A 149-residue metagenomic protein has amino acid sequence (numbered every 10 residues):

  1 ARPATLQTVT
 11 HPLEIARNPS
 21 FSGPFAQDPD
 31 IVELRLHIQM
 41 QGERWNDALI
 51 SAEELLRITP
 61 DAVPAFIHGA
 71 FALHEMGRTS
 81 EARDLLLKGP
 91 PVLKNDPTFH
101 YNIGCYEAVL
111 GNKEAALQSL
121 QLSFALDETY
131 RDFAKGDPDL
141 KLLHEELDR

Functional and structural regions predicted by a protein language model:
R2-V9, W45, T79, K113: TPR-repeat structural position
P12, A16-F21, E54-L55, K88-G89 (+1 more regions): Canonical positions in the second alpha-helix
A16-S20, A52, T59, L93 (+1 more regions): Alpha-helical junction/boundary sensor with strong preference for TPR arrays
G23, V63-P64, D96-F99, L126-G136: Boundary/linker segments of alpha-helical solenoid repeat arrays
D28-F99, Y106: Alpha-helical adaptor scaffolds
L34, H68, N102, G136-D139 (+1 more regions): "A position-specific structural signal for the A-helix of alpha-solenoid helical repeats
A108, K113-R131: TPR/TPR-like (Sel1-like) alpha-helical repeat modules
